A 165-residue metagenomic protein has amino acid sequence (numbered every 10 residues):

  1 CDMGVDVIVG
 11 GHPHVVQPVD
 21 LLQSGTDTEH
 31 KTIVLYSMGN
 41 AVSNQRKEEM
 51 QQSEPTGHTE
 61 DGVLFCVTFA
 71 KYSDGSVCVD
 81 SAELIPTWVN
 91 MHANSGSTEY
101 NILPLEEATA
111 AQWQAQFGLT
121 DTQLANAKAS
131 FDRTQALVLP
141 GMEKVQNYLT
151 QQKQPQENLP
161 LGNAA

Functional and structural regions predicted by a protein language model:
C1-F65: Conserved beta-sheet core of the metallophosphoesterase superfamily
Q45-A165: A short C-terminal boundary segment appended to hydrolase-like catalytic domains
